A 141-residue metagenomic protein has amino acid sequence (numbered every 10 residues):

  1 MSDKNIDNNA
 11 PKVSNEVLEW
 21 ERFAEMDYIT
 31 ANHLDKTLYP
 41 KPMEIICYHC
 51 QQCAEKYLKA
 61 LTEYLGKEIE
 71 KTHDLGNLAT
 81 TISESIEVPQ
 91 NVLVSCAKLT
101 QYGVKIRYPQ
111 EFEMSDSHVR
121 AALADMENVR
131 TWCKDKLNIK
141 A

Functional and structural regions predicted by a protein language model:
M1-A141: Terminal alpha-helical segments
